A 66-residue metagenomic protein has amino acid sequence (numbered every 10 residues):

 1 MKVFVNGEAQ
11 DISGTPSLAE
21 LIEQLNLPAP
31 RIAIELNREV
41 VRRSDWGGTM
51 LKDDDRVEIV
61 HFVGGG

Functional and structural regions predicted by a protein language model:
F4, D11-V41, D45-W46, M50 (+1 more regions): Compact, glycine-rich, soluble single-domain proteins
G64-G66: Short, Lys/Arg- and Gly-enriched loop/turn segments at beta-strand edges
